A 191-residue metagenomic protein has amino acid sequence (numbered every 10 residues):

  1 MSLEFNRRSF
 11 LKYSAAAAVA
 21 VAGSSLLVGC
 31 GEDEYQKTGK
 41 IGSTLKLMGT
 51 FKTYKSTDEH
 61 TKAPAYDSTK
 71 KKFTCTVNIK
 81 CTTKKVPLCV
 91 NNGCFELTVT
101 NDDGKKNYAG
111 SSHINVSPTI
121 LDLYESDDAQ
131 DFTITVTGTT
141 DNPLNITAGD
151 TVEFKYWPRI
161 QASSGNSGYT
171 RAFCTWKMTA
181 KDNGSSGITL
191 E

Functional and structural regions predicted by a protein language model:
M1-A18: N-terminal secretory signal peptides and thylakoid transit peptides that target proteins across membranes
A20-S24: Bacterial N-terminal signal peptides
V28-G29: C-terminal motif of bacterial Sec signal peptides marking the signal peptidase cleavage site
E32-G42: Bacterial Sec signal peptide processing site at the extreme N-terminus
F51-F95: Short, surface-exposed binding/anchoring microloops in extracellular/periplasmic proteins
N91-N107: Extended low-complexity, serine/threonine- and proline-enriched intrinsically disordered segments
A109-S164: Short, solvent-exposed, Trp/other aromatic-anchored flexible loops in extracytoplasmic proteins
Y169-L190: Short beta-strand elements
